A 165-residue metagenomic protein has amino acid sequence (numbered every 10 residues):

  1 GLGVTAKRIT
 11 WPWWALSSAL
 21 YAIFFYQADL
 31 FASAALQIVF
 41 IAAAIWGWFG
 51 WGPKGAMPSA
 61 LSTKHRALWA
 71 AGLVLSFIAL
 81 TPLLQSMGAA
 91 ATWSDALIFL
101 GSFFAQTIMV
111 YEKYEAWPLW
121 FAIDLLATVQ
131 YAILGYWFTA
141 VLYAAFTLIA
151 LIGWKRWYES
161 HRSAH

Functional and structural regions predicted by a protein language model:
G1-A6, T10, W51-G55, S62-H165: Polytopic alpha-helical membrane-helix bundles and their juxtamembrane interface segments in multi-pass membrane
W14-W51: Alpha-helical membrane segments and adjacent membrane-interface helices in multi-pass membrane proteins
